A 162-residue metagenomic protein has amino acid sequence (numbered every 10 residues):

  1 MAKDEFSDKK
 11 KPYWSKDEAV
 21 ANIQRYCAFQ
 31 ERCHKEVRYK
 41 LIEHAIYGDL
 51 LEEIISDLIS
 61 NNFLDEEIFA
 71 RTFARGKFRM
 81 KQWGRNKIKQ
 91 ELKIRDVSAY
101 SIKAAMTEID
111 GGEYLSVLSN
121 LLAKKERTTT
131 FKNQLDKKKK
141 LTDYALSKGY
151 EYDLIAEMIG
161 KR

Functional and structural regions predicted by a protein language model:
M1-R162: An alpha-helical, amphipathic repeat domain used for nucleic-acid recognition, typified by the mTERF helical solenoid
